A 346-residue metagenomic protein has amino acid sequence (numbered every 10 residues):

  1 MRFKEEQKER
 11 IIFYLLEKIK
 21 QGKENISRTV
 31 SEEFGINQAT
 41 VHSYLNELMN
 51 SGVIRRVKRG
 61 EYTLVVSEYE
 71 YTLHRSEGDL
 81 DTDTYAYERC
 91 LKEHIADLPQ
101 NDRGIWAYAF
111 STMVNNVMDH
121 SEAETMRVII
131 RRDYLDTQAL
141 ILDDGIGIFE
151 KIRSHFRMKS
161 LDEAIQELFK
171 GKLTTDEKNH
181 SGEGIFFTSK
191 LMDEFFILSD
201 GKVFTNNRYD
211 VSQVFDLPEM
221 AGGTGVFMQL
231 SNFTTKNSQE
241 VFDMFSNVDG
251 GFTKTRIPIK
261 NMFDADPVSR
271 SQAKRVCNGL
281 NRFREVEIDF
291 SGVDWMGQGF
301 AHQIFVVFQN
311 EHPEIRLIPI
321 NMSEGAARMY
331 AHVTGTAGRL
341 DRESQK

Functional and structural regions predicted by a protein language model:
M1-S111, H120-T125, T234-C277, L317-K346: Bergerat-fold GHKL ATPase/HATPase_c domain
G22-K23, N281-R284, P313: Flexible coil/turn residues that form the inter-helical turn or adjacent wing/linker of helix-turn-helix
R55, G60-T72, M118-N237, Q309: Conserved beta-strand-loop-beta-strand hairpin that lines the nucleotide-binding pocket of ATP/GTP-utilizing enzymes
F187, R275, Q303-I304: A short acidic, amphipathic alpha-helical/loop segment
N206, M296-G299, R328: Short active-site-adjacent structural elements
Q272, F300-A301: Residues at alpha-helix caps and immediate loop-helix transition turns in enzyme cores, especially N- and C-cap
V276, N281-M296: Short, glycine-/small-residue-enriched flexible loop/hinge segments at domain edges that mediate gating
A301-E311: Short, non-transmembrane amphipathic alpha-helical segments
